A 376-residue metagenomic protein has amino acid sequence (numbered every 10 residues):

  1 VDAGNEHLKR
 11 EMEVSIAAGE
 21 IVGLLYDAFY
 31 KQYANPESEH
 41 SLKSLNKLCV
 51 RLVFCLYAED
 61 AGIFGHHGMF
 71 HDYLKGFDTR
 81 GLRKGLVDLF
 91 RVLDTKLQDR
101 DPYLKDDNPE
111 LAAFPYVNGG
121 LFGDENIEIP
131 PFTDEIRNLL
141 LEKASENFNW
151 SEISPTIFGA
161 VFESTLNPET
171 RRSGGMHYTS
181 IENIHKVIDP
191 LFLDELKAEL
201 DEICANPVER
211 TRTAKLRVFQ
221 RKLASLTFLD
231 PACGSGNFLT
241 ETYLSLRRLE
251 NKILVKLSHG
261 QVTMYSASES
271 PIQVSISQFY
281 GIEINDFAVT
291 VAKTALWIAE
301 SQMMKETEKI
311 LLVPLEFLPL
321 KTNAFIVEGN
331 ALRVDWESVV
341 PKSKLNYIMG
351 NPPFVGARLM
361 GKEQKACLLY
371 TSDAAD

Functional and structural regions predicted by a protein language model:
D2-S245, Q278, I282-A288, A295 (+3 more regions): Preference for the N-terminal adenyl/adenosyl cofactor-binding alpha/beta module
L223-T227, E269-F279, K321-A324: Residue-level recognition of the N-termini of beta-strands and the immediately preceding loop/turn
L249-K252: Post-Walker A helix-loop "phosphate-sensing" segment adjacent to the P-loop in P-loop NTPases
L257-T290: Cysteine-dependent PTP/DSP-like catalytic domain, specifically the C-terminal lobe
A299, M303-R333: S-adenosyl-L-methionine
L359-G361: Cytochrome P450 core scaffold surrounding the K-helix E-X-X-R motif and the conserved "meander" helix-loop region
Y370-D376: Conserved small/polar residues in nucleotide/adenosyl-binding loops
